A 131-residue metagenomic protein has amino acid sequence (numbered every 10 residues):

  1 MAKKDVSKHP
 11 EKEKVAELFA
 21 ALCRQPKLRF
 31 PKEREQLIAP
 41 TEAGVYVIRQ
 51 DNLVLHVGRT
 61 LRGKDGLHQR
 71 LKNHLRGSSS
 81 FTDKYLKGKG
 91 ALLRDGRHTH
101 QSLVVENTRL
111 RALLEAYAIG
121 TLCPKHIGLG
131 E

Functional and structural regions predicted by a protein language model:
M1-D65, Q69, V105, R109-L113: GIY-YIG nuclease catalytic motif and its immediate N-terminal context
P10, A20, P31, L86 (+3 more regions): Compositionally biased, intrinsically disordered low-complexity regions enriched in proline and serine
L18-L22, R70, H74, K84 (+2 more regions): Residues that form generic nucleotide/phosphate-binding pockets
Q25-R29, S78, T121, K125 (+1 more regions): Short secondary-structure junctions and interdomain/linker hinges
A43, R97-E131: Structure-specific nucleic-acid interaction/processing domains
G63-A112: Conserved short loop/helix modules at catalytic or binding sites in compact beta-alpha or helix-hairpin-helix contexts
